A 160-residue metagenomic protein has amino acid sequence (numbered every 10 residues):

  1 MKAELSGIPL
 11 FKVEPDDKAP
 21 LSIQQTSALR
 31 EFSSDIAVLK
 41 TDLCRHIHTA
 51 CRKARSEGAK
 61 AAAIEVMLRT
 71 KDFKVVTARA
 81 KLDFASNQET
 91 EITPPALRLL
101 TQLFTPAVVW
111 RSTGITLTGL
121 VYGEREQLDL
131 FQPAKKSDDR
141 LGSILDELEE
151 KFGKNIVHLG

Functional and structural regions predicted by a protein language model:
M1-A107: DNA-contacting surface of Y-family translesion DNA polymerases
L82-G160: Acidic, metal-coordinating catalytic segment for phosphate/diphosphate chemistry, firing primarily on the Nudix
